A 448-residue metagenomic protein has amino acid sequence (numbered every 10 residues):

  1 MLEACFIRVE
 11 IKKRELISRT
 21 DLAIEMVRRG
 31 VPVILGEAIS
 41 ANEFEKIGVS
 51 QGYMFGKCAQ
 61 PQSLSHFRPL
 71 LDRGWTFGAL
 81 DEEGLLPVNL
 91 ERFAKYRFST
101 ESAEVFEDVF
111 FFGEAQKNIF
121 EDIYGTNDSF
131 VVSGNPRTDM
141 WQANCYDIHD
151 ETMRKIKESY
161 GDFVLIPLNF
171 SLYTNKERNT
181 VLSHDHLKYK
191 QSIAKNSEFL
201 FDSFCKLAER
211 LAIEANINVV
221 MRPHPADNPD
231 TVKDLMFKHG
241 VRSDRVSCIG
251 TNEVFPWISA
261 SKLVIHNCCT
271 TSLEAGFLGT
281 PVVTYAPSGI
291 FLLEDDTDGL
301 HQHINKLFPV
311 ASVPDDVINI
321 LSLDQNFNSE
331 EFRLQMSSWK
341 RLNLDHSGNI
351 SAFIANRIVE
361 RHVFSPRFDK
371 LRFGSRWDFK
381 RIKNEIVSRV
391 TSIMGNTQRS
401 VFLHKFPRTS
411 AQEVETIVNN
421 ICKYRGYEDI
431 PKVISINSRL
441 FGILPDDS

Functional and structural regions predicted by a protein language model:
A4-H149, N169, D227, S272: Active-site and donor-binding regions of nucleotide-sugar-utilizing enzymes
I34, F55, G78, D108-F110 (+6 more regions): Hydrophobic/aromatic beta-strand patches that form the interior of the parallel beta-sheet core in alpha/beta enzyme
A38, R222-L273, L278: Donor nucleotide-activated moiety binding/catalytic core segment of transferases that use nucleotide-activated donors
N42-F44, N252-E253, D316, Q398: Short acidic active-site motifs
T100-V105, W257-S259, H301-Q302: A conserved, positively charged/aromatic
C145-F237: Conserved catalytic-core segment of nucleotide-activated headgroup transferases in glycan assembly
S243, T270-H346: Catalytic binding pocket for nucleotide-activated donors in carbohydrate/polymer assembly enzymes
P314-S448: C-terminal amphipathic helix plus adjacent low-complexity, charged tail appended to glycosyltransferase catalytic
